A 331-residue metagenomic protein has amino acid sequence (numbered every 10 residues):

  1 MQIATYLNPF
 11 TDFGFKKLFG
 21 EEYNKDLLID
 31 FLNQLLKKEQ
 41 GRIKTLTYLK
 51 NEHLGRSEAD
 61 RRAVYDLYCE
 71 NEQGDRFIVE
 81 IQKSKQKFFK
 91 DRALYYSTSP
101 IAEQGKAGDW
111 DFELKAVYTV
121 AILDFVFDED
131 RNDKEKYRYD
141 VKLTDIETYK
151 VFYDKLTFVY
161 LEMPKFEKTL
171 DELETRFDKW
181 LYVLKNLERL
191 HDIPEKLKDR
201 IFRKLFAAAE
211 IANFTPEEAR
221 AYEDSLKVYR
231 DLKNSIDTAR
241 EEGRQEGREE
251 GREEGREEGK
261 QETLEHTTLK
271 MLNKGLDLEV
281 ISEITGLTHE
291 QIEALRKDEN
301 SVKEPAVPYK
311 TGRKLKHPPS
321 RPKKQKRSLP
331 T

Functional and structural regions predicted by a protein language model:
M1-T331: Elongated, amphipathic alpha-helical interaction scaffolds
